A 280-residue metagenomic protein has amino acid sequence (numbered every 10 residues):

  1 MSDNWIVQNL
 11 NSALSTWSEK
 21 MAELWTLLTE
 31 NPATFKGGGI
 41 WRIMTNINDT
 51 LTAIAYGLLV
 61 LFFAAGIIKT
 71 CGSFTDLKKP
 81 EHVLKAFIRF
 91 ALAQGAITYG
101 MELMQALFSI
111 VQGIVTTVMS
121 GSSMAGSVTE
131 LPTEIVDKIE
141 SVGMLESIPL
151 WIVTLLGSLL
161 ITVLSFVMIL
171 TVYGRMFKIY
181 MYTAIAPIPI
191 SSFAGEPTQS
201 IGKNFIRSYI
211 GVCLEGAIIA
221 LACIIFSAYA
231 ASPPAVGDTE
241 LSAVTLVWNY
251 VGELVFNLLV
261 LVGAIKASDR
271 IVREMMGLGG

Functional and structural regions predicted by a protein language model:
M1-L10, P80-G100, G202-C213, S268: Alpha-helical transmembrane segments and their helix-start/interface "positive-inside/aromatic belt" motifs in integral
M1-L58: Binding/recognition "hotspot" determinant
M44-T52, L84-I88, L92, E140 (+5 more regions): Alpha-helical membrane-interface segments at transmembrane helix boundaries
A53-A65, L160-I161, I179: Hydrophobic alpha-helical transmembrane segments
L58-Q94, I185-Q199: Hydrophobic transmembrane alpha-helix segments characteristic of membrane transport and insertion machinery
A65, K85, T171, R175 (+1 more regions): Short alpha-helical basic/polar micro-motif
A93-I185, I219, C223-M276: Non-cytosolic segments of integral membrane proteins
I190-R207, I271-G277: Alpha-helical transmembrane segments
